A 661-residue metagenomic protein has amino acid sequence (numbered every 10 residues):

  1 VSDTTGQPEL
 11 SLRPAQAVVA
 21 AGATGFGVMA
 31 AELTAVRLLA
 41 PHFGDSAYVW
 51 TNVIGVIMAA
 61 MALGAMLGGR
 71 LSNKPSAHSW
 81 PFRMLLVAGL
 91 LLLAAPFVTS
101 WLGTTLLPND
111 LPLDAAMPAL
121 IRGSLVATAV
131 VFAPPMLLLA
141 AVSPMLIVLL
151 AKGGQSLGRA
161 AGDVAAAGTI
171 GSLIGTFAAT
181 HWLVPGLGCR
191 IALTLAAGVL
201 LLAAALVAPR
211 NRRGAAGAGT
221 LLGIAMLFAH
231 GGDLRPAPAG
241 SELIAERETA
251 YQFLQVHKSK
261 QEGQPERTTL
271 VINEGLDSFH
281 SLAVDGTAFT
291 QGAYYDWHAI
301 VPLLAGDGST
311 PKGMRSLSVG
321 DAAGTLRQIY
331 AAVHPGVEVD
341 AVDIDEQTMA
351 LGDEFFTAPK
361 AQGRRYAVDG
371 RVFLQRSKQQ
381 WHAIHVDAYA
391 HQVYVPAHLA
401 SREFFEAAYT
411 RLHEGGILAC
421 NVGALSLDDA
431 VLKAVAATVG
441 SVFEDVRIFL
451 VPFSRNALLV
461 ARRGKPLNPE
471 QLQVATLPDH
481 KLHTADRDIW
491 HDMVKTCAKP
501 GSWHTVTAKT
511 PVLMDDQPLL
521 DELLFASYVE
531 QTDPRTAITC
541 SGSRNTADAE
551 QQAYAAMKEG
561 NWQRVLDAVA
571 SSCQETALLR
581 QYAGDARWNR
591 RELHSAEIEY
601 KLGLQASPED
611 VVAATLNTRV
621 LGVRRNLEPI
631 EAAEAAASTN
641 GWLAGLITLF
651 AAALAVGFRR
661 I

Functional and structural regions predicted by a protein language model:
S2-E246, Q255-E266, I272-E274, L303-R315 (+8 more regions): Alpha-helical transmembrane segments of multi-pass membrane proteins
R212-D307, D445-Q552, G622, E631: Soluble small-group transferase modules, centered on the S-adenosyl donor enzyme superfamily
A637-R660: Selective detector of the "anchor" transmembrane alpha-helix that sits immediately C-terminal
